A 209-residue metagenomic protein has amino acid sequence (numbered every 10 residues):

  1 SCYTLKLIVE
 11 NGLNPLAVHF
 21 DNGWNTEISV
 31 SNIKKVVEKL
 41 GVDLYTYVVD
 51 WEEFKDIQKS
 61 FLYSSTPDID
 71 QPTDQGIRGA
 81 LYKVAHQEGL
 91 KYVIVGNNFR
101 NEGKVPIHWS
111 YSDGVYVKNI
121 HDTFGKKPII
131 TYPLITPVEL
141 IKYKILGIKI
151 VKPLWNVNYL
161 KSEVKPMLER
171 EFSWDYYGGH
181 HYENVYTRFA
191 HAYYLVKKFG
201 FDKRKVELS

Functional and structural regions predicted by a protein language model:
S1-T4: Short glycine/serine/threonine-rich phosphate/pyrophosphate-binding segments that cradle anionic phosphate groups
K6-S209: Nucleotide-activated chemistry modules centered on ATP-dependent adenylation/adenylyltransferase
